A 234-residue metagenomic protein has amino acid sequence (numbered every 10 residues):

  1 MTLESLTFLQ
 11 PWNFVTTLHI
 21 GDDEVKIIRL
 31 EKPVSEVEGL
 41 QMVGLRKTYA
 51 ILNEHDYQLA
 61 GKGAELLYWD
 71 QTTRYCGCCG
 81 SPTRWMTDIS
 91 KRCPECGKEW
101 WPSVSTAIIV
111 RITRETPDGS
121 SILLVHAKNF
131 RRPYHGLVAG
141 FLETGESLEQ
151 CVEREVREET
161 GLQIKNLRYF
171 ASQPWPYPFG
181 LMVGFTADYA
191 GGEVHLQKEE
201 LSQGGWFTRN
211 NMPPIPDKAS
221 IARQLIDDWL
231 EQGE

Functional and structural regions predicted by a protein language model:
M1-T73, R131-H135, Q197-E234: Nudix hydrolase/Nudix homology domain
T16-G21, K91-C93, V110-I112, P174-W175: Short acidic-hydrophobic surface loop/beta-edge motif
I28, Q173-L196: Active-site-adjacent beta-strand/loop module that shapes the phosphate/pyrophosphate-binding cleft
L59-I109: Acidic, metal-coordinating catalytic segment for phosphate/diphosphate chemistry, firing primarily on the Nudix
T87-G136, F141, Q163-I164, A187-Y189: N-terminal strand-loop-strand
I108, L181-V183, S202: Change "...and in nucleic-acid phosphodiester-cleaving endonucleases..." to "...and in nucleic-acid processing enzymes
H126-A127, A139, R168-Q173, Y189 (+2 more regions): Active-site proximal loops enriched in glycine and acidic residues that flank catalytic Cys/His/Asp and coordinate
G136-A171, F185, E193: The catalytic Nudix box helix
